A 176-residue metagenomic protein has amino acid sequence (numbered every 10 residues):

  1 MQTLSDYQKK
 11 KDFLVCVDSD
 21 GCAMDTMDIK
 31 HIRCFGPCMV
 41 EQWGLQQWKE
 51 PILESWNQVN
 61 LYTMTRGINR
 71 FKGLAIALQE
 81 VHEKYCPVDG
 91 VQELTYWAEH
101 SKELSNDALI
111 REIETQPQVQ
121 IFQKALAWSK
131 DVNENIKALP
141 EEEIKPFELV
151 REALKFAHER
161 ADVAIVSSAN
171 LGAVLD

Functional and structural regions predicted by a protein language model:
M1-V17, E54, V59, T63 (+1 more regions): Non-catalytic pre-domain segments flanking phosphatase-related domains
T3-L4, C16, V119-L126, D131-I165: Short, acidic loop-to-helix structural element flanking the phosphoryl-transfer center in phosphate-processing enzymes
T26-D28: Conserved ATPase-coupling elements of RecA-like P-loop NTPase cores
K30, N69, L149, A169-N170: Short beta->alpha linker loops
I32-E112: Conserved phosphoryl-transfer catalytic core
E99-D131, L171-A173: Short, compositionally biased "basic patch" segments
A164-D176: Substrate-recognition "cap/lid" segment bordering the active-site pocket of phosphatases
